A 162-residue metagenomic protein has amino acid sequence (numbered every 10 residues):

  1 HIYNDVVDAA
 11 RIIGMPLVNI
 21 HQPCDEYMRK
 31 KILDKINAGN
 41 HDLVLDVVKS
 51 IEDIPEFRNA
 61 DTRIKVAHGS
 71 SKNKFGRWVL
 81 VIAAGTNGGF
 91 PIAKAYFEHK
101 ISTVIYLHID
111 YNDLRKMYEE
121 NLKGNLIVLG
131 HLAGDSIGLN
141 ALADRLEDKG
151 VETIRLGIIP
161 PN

Functional and structural regions predicted by a protein language model:
H1-N162: Active-site catalytic microenvironments in core metabolic enzymes, especially phosphate/sugar-handling
